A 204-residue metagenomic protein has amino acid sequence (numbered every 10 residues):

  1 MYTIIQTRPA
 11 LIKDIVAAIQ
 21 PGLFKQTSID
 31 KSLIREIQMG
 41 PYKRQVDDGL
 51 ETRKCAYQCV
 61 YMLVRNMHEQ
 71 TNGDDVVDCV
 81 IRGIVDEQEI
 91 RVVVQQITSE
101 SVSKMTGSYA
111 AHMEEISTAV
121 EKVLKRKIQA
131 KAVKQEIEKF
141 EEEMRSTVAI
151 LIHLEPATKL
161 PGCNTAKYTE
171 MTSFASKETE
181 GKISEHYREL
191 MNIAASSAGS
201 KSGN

Functional and structural regions predicted by a protein language model:
M1-P9, G22-T27, A56-R65, V80-I84 (+4 more regions): Hydrophobic residues within the alpha-helices of tandem HEAT/HEAT-like
T3, S32-G40, T52-V60, V77 (+3 more regions): Alpha-helical context
L11-S28, S32-R44, Q70-I84, S108-A130 (+1 more regions): HEAT/HEAT-like alpha-solenoid repeats
V16, T52-R53, G73, R91 (+2 more regions): Generic alpha-helical segment signature
Q26-T52, L124-S146, N192-N204: Acidic, Ser/Thr- and Gly/Pro-rich intrinsically disordered linkers and low-complexity segments that flank or connect
K43-V60, N66-T71: Extended repeat-based solenoid scaffolds, especially LRR ectodomains and other repeat-derived architectures
E89-I97, S101, E114-I116, V133: Extended amphipathic alpha-helical scaffold segments
S117-T118, Q135-E142, S146, I152-N204: Eukaryotic intrinsically disordered, low-complexity regulatory tails and linkers enriched in charged/polar residues
